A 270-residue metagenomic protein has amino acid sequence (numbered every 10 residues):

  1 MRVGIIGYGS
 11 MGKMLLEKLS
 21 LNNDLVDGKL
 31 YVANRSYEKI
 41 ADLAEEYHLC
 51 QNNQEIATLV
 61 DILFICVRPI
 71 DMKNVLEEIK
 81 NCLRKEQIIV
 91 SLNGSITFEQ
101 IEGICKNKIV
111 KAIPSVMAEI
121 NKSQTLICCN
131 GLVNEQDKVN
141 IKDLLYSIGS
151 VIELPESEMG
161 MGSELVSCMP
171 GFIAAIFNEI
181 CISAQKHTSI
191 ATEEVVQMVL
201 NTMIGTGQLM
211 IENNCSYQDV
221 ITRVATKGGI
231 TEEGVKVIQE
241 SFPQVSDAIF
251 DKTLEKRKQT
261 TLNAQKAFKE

Functional and structural regions predicted by a protein language model:
M1-T58, K186-H187: NAD(P)+-binding Rossmann beta1-loop-alpha1 motif at the extreme N-terminus of oxidoreductases
V26-G28, L83-Q87, K106-N107: A short helix->loop->beta-strand "cap" motif at the edges of active sites that frequently abuts
L30, I40, I56, M72 (+2 more regions): Small-residue helix-packing motif on alpha-helices
Q54-C82, I88: Rossmann-like NAD(P)-binding element
I88-S91, I101-V116: Rossmann-fold dehydrogenase core element
Q100, I104-K108, Q124-M161, F172-E212 (+1 more regions): Internal alpha-helical scaffold of NAD(P)-dependent oxidoreductase catalytic cores
L200, I204-E270: NAD(P)-dependent Rossmann-like dehydrogenase/reductase catalytic/cofactor-binding core
